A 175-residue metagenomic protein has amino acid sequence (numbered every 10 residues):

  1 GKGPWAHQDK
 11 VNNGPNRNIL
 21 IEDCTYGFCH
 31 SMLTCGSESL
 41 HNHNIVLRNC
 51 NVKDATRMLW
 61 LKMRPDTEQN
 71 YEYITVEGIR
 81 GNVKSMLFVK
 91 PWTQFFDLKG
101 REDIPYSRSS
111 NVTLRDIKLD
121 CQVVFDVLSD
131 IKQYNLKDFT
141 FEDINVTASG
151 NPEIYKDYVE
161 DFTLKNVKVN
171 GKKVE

Functional and structural regions predicted by a protein language model:
G1-E175: Extracellular/periplasmic carbohydrate-active domains that bind, remodel, or depolymerize complex polysaccharides
